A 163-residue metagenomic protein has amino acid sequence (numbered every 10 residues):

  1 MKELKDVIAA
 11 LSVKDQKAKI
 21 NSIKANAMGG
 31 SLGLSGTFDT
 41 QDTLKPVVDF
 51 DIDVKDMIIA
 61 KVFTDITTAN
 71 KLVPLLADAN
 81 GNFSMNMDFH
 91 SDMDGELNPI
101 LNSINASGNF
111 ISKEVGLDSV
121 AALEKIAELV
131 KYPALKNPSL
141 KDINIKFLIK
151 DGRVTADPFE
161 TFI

Functional and structural regions predicted by a protein language model:
M1-I163: Small-residue helix/turn framework positions
